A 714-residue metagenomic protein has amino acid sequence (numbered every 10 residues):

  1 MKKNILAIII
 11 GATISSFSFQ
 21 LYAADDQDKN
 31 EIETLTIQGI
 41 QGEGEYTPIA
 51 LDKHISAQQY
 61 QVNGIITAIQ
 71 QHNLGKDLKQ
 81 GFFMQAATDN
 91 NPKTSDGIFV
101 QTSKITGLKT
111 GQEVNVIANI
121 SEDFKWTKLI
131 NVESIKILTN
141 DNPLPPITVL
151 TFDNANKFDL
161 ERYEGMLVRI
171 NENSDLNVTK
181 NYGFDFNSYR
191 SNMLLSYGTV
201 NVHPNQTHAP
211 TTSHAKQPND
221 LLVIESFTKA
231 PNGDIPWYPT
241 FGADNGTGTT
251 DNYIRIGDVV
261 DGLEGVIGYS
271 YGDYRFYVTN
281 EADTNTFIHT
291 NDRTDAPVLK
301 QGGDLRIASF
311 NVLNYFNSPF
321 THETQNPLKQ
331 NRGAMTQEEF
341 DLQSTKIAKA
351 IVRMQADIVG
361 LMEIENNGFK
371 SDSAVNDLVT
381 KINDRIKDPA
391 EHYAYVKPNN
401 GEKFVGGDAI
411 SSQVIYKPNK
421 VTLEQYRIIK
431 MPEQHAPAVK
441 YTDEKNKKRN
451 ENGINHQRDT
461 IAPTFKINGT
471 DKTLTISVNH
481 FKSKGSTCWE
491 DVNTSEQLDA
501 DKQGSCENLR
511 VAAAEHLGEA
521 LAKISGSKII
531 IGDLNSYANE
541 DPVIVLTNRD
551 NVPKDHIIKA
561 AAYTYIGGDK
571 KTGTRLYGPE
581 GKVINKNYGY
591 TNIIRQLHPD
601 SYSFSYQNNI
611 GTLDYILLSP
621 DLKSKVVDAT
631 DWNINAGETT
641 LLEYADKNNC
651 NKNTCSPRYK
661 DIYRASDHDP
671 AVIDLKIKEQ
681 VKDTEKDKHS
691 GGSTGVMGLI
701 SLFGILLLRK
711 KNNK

Functional and structural regions predicted by a protein language model:
M1-I8, N713: Bacterial N-terminal signal peptides that target proteins for export
K3-I5, L129, D683, D687-H689: N-terminal cationic leader/targeting segments used for protein routing and processing
A7-S16, S701-G704: Bacterial N-terminal signal peptides
F17-A23: Sec/Tat signal peptide C-region and signal peptidase I cleavage site
A23-Q330, Q343-A348, Y441-D459, R510 (+3 more regions): Extended non-catalytic accessory segments flanking core domains
I105-K109, N187-N192, S196, P231-N232 (+2 more regions): Divalent cation-coordinating acidic motifs and surrounding scaffolds that mediate Ca2+/Mg2+/Mn2+/Zn2+-dependent binding
E679, D683-M697: Short, threonine-centered small-residue motifs that mark membrane-proximal processing/anchoring sites and TM-junction
G695-N713: A cross-kingdom C-terminal cell-surface attachment/processing module
